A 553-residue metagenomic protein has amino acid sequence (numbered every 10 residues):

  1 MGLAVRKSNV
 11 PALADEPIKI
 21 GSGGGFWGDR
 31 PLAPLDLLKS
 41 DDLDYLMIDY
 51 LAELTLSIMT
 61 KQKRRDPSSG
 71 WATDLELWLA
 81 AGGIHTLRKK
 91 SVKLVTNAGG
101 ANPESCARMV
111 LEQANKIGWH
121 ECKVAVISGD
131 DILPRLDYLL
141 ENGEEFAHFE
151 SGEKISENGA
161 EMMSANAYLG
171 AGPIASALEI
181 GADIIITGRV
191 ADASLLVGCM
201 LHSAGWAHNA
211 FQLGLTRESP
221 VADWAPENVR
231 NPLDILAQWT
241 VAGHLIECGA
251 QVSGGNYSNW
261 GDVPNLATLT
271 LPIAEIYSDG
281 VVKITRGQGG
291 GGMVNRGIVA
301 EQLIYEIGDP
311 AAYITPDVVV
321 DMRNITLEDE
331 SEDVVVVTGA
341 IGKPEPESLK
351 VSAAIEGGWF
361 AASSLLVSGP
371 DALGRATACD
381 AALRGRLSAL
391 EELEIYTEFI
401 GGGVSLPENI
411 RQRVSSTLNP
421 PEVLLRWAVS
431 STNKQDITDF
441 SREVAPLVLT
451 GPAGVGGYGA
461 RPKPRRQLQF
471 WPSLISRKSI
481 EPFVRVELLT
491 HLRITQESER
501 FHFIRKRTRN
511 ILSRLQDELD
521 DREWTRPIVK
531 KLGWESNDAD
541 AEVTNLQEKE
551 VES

Functional and structural regions predicted by a protein language model:
G2-D36: N-terminal amphipathic/basic leader segments beginning at the initiator methionine
A12-E16, E53-S69, R88, I132-A160: Gly-rich Lys/Arg/Thr-decorated short loops/hinges at beta-loop-alpha junctions or inter-strand turns that position
D41-M59: N-terminal glycine-rich anion-binding loops that anchor highly charged ligand groups
A114-I117, C122-T187, A193: Active-site cavity-forming subdomains of large catalytic enzyme subunits
N115-I132, V197-P264: Catalytic or ion-translocation cores adjacent to nucleophile or general acid/base/metal-coordination motifs in diverse
H120-V124, V252-A267, P310-D329, G385-G401 (+1 more regions): Flexible, glycine/charged-enriched surface loops at secondary-structure junctions
D234-V334: A conserved active-site cap/scaffold subdomain adjacent to cofactor or substrate pockets
T338-A539, V543: C-terminal non-catalytic interaction/assembly regions of soluble proteins
